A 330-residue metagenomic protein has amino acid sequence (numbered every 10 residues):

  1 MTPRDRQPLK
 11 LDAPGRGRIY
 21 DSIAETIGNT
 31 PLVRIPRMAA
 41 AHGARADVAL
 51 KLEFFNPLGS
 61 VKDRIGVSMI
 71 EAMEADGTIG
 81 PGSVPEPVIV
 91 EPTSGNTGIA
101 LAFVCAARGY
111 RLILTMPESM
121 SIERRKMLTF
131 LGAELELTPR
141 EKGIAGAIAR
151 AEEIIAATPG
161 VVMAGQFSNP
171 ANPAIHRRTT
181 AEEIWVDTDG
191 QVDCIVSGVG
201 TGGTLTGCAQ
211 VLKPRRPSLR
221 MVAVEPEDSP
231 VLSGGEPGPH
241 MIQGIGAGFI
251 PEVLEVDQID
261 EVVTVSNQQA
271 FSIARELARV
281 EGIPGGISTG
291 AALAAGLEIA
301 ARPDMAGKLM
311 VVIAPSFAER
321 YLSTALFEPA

Functional and structural regions predicted by a protein language model:
M1-A330: PLP-dependent amino-acid enzyme catalytic core
